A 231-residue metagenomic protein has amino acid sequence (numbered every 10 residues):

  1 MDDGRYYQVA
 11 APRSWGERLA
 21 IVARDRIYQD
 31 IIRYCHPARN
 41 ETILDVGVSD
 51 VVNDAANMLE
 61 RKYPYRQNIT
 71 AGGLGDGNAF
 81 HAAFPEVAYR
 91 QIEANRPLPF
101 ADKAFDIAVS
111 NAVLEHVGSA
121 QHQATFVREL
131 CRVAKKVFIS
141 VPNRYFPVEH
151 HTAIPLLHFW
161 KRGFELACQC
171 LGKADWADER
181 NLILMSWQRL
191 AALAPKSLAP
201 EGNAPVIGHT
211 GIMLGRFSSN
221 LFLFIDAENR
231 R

Functional and structural regions predicted by a protein language model:
M1-A38: Class I SAM-dependent methyltransferase Rossmann-like catalytic core, especially the SAM/SAH-binding loop
R13-R18, R96, V113-Q121, W176-N181: Surface-exposed cleft-lining segments at the edges of enzyme active sites
Y28, I32, A56-R61, V127-R128 (+1 more regions): Short amphipathic alpha-helical segments and helix-helix/interface helices
I31, C35, D76, L190-L198: Hydrophobic, Leu/Ile/Phe/Ala-enriched alpha-helical segments that form helix-helix packing faces
C35-E41, R216-F217: Flexible, charged surface loops at secondary-structure boundaries
P37, Y63-Y65, A83, A194-E201: Short, structurally constrained coil/turn elements that cap an alpha-helix or connect an alpha-helix to the following
E41-F146: Conserved SAM-binding loop
G118-R230: S-adenosyl-L-methionine-dependent methyltransferase catalytic module, highlighting the catalytic core
